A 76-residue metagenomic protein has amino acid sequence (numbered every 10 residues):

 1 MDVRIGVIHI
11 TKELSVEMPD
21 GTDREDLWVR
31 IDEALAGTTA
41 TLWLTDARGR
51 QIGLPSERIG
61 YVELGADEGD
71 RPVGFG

Functional and structural regions predicted by a protein language model:
M1-G76: Eukaryotic intrinsically disordered, low-complexity regulatory linkers and tails enriched in Ser/Thr/Pro
